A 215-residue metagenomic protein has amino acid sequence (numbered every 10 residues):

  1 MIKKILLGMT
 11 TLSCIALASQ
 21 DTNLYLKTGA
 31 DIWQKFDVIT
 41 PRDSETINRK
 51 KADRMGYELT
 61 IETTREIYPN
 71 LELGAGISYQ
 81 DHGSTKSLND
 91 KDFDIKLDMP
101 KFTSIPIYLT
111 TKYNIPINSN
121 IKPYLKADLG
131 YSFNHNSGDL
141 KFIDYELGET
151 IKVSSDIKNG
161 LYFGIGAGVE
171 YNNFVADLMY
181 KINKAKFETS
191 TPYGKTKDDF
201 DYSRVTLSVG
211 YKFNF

Functional and structural regions predicted by a protein language model:
M1-T22, N214-F215: Cleavable N-terminal export/targeting peptides
A18-R65, K212-N214: Short glycine/proline- and aromatic-enriched beta-strand/turn motifs that initiate or cap beta-hairpins
S19-T22, E66-N70, P116-N120, Y171-F174 (+1 more regions): Outer-membrane beta-barrel channels and translocator barrels
N23-K27, E72-G74, K122-K126, V175-D177 (+1 more regions): Residue-level detector of the transmembrane beta-barrel scaffold of outer-membrane proteins
N23-Y25, Y171-N173, D201-F215: Outer-membrane beta-barrel "beta-signal"
A30, Y57-R65, I77-Y79, I107-Y113 (+4 more regions): Residues on the lipid-exposed face of transmembrane beta-strands in outer-membrane beta-barrel proteins
W33-R54, S78-P106, S132-Y162, K181-R204: Extracellular/periplasm-exposed beta-strand and loop segments of Gram-negative cell-envelope proteins, dominated by
N114, I121-H135, K158-G164: Structural signature of Gram-negative outer-membrane beta-barrels, strongest in the C-terminal barrel of TonB-dependent
